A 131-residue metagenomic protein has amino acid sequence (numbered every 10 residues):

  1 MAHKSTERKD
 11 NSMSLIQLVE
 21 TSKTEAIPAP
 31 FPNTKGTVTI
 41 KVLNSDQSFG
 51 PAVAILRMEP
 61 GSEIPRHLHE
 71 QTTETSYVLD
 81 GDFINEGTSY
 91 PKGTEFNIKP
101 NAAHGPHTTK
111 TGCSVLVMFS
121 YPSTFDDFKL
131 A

Functional and structural regions predicted by a protein language model:
M1-G50, A131: A short, N-terminal "cap"/entry segment at the start of jelly-roll beta-barrel domains of the cupin/DSBH fold
T39-H69, I84, T88, K99-A103: Conserved short histidine dyad/triad with adjacent acidic residue
L68, K110, K129: Short, flexible helix/strand-to-coil boundary loops that buttress conserved ligand/catalytic motifs in alpha/beta
Q71-T73, L130-A131: Short intrinsically disordered coil segments
T72, S89, P100-F125: Ligand-binding loop in jelly-roll beta-barrel domains
